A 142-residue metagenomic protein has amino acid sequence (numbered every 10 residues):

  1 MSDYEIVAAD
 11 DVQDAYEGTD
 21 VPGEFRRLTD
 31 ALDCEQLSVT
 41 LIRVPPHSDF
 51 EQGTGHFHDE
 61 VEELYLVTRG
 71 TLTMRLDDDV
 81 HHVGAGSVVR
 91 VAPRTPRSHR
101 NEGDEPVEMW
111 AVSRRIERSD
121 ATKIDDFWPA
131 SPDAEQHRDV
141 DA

Functional and structural regions predicted by a protein language model:
M1-S38, P45-P46, I124-A142: A short, N-terminal "cap"/entry segment at the start of jelly-roll beta-barrel domains of the cupin/DSBH fold
T29-S38, D49-E63: A short beta-loop-beta micro-motif enriched in histidine and acidic residues
E35-L37, P45-F50, T71, R115-E117: Short, charged/polar surface micro-motifs in flexible loops or helix N-caps
L41-P45, F57-M74, V112: Short, conserved beta-strand element in jelly-roll/cupin
L64, T71-T73, V80, P96 (+1 more regions): Structural motif
M74-R75, V91, R97-G103: Short beta-strand His + acidic residue motifs that chelate non-heme Fe in jelly-roll/DSBH and cupin folds
D78-R94: Short acidic-glycine-tyrosine-enriched beta hairpin
R100-A142: Double-stranded beta-helix
